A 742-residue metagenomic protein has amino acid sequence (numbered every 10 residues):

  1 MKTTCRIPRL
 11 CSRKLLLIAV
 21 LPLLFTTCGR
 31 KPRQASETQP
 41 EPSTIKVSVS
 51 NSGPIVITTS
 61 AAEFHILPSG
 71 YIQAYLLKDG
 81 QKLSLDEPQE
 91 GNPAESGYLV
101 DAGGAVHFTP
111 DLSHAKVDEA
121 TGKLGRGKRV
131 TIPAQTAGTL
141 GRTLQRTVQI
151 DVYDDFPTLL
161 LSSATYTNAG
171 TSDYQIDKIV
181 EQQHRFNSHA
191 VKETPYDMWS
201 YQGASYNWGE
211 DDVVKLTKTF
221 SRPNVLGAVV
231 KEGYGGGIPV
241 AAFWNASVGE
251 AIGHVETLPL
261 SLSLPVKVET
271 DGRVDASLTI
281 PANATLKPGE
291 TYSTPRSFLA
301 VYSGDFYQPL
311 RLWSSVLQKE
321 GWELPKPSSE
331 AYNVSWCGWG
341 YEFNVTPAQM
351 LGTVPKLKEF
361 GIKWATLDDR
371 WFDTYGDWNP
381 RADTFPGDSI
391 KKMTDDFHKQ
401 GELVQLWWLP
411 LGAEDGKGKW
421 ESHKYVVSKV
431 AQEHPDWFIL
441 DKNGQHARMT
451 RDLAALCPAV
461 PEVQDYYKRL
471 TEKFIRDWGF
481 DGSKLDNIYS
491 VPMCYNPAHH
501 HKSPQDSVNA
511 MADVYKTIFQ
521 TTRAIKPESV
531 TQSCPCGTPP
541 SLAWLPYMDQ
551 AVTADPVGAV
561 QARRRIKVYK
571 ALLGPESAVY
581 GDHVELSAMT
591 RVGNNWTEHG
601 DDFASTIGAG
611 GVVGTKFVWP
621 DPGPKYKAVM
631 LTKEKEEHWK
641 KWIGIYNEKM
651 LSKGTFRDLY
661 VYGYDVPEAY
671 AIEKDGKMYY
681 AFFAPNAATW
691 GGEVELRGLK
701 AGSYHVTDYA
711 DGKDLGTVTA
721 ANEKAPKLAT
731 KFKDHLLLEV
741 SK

Functional and structural regions predicted by a protein language model:
F25-T27: C-terminal motif of bacterial Sec signal peptides marking the signal peptidase cleavage site
R33-A62, I66, Y75-T270, I280 (+1 more regions): Polysaccharide-binding surfaces and accessory modules of carbohydrate-active proteins
A61, A284-S303, K731-S741: Short Pro-Gly-centered flexible turn/kink motifs
E290, T294, Y515-L715, K727 (+1 more regions): Active-site-proximal substrate-binding groove within the catalytic cores of carbohydrate-active enzymes
K326, A331-S335, E342-N344, L406 (+2 more regions): Active-site-adjacent "subsite" loops/lids of carbohydrate-active enzymes
N333-P347, Y375-G387, R448-K468, A498-A512 (+1 more regions): The substrate-binding groove and active-site-proximal loops of carbohydrate-active enzymes, especially glycoside
Y341-E433, D465-R469, A510-Q520: Aromatic- and glycine-enriched glycan-recognition loops and surfaces that form the carbohydrate-binding subsites
G716-K742: C-terminal beta-strand-rich structural cap/linker in extracellular carbohydrate-active enzymes
